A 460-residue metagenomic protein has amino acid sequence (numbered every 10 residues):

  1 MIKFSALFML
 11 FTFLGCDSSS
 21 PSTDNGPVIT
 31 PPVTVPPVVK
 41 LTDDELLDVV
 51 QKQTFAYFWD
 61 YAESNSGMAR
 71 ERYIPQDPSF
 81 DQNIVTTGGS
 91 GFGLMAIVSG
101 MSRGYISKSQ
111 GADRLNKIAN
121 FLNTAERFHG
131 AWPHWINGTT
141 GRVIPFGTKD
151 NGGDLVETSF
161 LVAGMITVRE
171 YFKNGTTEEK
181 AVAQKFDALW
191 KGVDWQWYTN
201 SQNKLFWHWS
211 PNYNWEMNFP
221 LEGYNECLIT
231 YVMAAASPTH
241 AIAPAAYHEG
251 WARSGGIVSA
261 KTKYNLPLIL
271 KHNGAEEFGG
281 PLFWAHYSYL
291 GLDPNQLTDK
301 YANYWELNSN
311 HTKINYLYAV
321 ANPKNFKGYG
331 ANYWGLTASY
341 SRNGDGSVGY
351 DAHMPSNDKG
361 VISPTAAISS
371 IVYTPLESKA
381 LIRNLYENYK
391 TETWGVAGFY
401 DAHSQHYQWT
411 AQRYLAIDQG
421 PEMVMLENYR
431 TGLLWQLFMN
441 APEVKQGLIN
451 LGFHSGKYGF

Functional and structural regions predicted by a protein language model:
M1-S5: Bacterial N-terminal signal peptides that target proteins for export
A6-K40: Bacterial Sec-dependent N-terminal signal peptides
I29-F460: Ser/Thr/Asn(+Pro)-rich, low-complexity disordered segments
